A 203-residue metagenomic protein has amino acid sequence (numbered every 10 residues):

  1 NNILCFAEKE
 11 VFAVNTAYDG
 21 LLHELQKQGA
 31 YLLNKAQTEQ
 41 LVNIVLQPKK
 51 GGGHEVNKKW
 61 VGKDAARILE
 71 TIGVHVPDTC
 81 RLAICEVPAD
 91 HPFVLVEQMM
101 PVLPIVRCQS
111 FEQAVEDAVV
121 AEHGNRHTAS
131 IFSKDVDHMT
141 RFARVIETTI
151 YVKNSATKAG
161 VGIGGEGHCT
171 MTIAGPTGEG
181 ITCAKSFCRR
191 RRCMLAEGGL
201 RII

Functional and structural regions predicted by a protein language model:
N1-A89: ALDH superfamily catalytic-core signature
V74-I203: Conserved C-terminal structural/oligomerization subdomain of aldehyde/semialdehyde dehydrogenase
